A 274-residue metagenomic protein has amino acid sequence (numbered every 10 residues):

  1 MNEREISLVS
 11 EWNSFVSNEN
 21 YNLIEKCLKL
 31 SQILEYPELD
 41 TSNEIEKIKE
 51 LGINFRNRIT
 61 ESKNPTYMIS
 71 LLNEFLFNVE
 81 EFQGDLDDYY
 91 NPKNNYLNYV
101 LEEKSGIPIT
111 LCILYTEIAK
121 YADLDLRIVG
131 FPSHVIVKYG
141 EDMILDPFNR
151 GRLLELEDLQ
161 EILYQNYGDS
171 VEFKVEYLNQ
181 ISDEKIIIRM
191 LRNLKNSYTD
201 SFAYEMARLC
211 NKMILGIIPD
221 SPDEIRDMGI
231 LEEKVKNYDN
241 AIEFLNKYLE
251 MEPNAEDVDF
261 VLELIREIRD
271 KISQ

Functional and structural regions predicted by a protein language model:
M1-Q274: A structural boundary/capping signal
